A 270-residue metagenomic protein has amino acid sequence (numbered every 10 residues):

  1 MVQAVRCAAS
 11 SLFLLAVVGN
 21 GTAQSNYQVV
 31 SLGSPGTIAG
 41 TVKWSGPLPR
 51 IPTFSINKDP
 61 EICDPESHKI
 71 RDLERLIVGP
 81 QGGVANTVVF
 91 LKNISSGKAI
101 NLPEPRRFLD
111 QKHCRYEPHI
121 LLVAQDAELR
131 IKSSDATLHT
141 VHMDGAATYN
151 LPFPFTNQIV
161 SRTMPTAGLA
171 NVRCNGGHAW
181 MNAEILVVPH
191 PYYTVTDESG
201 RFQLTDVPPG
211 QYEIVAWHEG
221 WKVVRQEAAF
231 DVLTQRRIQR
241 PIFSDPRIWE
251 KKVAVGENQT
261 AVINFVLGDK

Functional and structural regions predicted by a protein language model:
M1-A9: Bacterial N-terminal signal peptides that target proteins for export
A8-V17: Bacterial N-terminal signal peptides
G19-A23: Sec/Tat signal peptide C-region and signal peptidase I cleavage site
Q24-K270: Extracytoplasmic copper-binding redox domains, predominantly the cupredoxin/blue-copper superfamily
